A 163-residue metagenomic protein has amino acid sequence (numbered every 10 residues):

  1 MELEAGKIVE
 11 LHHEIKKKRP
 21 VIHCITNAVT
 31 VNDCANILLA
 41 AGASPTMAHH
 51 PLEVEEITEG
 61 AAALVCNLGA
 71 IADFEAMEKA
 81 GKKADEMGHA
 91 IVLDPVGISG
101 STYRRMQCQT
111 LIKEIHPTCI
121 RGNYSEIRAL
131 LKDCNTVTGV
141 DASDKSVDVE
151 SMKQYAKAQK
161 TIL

Functional and structural regions predicted by a protein language model:
M1-K79, K83-E86, A90, K153-L163: Small-residue (G/A/S/T)-rich helix-start motifs and N-terminal tracts that mark the onset
D33, D73, D85, D94 (+3 more regions): Acidic-enriched, low-complexity/disordered segments with a strong bias for Aspartate over Glutamate
N67, E75-G122: Glycine/small-residue-rich loop that forms an oxyanion/phosphate-binding "nest" at active or ligand-binding sites
G69, G97, T138-A142: Glycine-centered flexibility motif
I71-A72, S99, I127-R128: Glycine-rich nucleotide phosphate-binding loop and flanking beta-alpha elements of Rossmann-like dinucleotide-binding
Y103-L163: Conserved phosphate/ATP/ADP-binding segment of small-molecule kinases
